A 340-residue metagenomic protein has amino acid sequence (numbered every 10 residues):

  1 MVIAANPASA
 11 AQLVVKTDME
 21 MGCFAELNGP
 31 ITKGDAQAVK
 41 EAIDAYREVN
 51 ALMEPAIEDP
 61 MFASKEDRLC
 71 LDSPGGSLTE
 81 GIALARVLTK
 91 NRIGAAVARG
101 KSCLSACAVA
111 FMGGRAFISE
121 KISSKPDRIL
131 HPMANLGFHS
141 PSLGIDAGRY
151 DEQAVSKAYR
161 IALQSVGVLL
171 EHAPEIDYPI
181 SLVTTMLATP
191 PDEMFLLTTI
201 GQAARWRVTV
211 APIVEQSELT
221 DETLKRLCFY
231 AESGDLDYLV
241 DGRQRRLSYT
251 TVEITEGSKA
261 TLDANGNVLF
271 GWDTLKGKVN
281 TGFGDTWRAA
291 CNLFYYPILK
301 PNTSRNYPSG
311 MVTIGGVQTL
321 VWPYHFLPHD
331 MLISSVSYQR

Functional and structural regions predicted by a protein language model:
A5-Q12, P212: Boundary at the C-terminal end of the N-terminal hydrophobic targeting segment
S9-K65, S73-G76, E120-S181: Small-residue-centered hinge/linker elements
D44-A51, T89, I93, M112-S119 (+2 more regions): Sec-exported extracytoplasmic/periplasmic mature domains
F62-E80, G94-C103: Short, glycine-/small-residue-enriched flexible loop/hinge segments at domain edges that mediate gating
D67-R68, H139-A231: Charged, glycine-interspersed solvent-exposed loop segments at helix/strand-loop junctions that cap or gate access
L78-A85, T89: Membrane-embedded segments
T89, I93-H139: Glycine-rich beta-to-alpha active-site loop
R245-R340: Non-catalytic terminal regions of proteins
